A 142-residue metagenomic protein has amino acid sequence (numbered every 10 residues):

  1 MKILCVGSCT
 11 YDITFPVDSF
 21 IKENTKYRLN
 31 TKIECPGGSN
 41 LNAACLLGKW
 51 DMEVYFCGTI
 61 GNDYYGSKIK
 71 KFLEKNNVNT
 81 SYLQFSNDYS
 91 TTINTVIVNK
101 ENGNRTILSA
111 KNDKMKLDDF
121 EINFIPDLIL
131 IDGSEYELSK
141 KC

Functional and structural regions predicted by a protein language model:
M1-C57, Y64-K68, P126: Glycine-rich phosphate/adenosyl-contacting loop at the front of the ribokinase-like
M1-C9, T59, K71-F85, I97-C142: Ribokinase/PfkB-type carbohydrate-kinase core domain
G37, Y89-T92: Short, basic and Ser/Thr-rich N-terminal targeting/leader segments
A43, T92-N94: Residue-level marker for the onset of beta-strands and adjacent loop->beta junctions in well-ordered domains
Y55, I93, I129: Short, flexible active-site loop motifs that bind/organize anionic cofactors or intermediates
D63-Y64, S90, E137-L138: Short alpha-helical
